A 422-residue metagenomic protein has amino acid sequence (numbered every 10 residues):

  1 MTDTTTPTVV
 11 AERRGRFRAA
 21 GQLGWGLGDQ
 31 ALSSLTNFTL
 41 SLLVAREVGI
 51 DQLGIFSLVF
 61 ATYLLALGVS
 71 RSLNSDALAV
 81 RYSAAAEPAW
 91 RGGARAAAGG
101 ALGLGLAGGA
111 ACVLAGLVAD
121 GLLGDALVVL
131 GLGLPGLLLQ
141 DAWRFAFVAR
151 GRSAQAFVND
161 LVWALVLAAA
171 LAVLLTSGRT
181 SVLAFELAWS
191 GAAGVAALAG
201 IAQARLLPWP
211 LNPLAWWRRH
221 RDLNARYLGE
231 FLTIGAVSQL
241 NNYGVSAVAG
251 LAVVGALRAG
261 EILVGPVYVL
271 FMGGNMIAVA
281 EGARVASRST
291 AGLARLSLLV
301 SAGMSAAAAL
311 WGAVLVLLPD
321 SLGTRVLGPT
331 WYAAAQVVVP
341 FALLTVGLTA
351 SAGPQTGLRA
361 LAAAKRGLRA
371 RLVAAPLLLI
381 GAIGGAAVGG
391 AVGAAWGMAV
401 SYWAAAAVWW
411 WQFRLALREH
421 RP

Functional and structural regions predicted by a protein language model:
D3, G15-S72, A225-A252, L378-I383 (+2 more regions): Signature of the first transmembrane helix
D3-G15, A19, V128, A154-N159 (+5 more regions): Interhelical loop/hinge segments that connect adjacent transmembrane helices in multipass membrane
A19-A20, Y82, A86-G103, R221 (+3 more regions): Interfacial transmembrane-helix starts/ends
N37, G68-A86, G260-S289, G357-A360: Helix-loop junctions and terminal segments of transmembrane helices in multi-pass membrane transport/translocation
F60-G68, I234, L257-V279, W311 (+1 more regions): Transmembrane helix-bundle signature of multi-pass secondary active exporters and lipid flippases
A115-L130, L317-V346: Interfacial segments at transmembrane-helix termini and the short loops linking adjacent helices
V128-G131, F157-L207, L377, A391-L415: Hydrophobic alpha-helical transmembrane segments
G136-V158, L343-L372: Membrane-interface junctions at transmembrane-helix termini in multi-pass inner-membrane proteins
